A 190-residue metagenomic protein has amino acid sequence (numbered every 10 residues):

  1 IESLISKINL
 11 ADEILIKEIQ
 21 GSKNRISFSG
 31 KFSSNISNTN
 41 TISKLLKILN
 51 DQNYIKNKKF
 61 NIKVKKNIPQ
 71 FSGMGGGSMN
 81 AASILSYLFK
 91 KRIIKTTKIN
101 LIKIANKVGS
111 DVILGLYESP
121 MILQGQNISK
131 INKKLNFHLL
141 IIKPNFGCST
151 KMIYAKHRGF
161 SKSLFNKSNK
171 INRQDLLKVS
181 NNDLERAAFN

Functional and structural regions predicted by a protein language model:
I1-E2, S78, A155-H157: Short, glycine/charged-enriched secondary-structure capping and boundary segments
I1-S72, F89-I99, K143-F146: ATP-binding N-lobe of GHMP and related small-molecule kinases
I26, G115-Y117, M121-N190: Conserved, helical-rich catalytic subdomain that frames metal- and/or nucleotide-binding sites in enzyme alpha/beta
I36-S37, M79, K95-T96, C148 (+2 more regions): Short coil/turn linker and secondary-structure boundary residues
S72-L101, L114-L116: DPxDG-like acidic metal-binding loop motif
